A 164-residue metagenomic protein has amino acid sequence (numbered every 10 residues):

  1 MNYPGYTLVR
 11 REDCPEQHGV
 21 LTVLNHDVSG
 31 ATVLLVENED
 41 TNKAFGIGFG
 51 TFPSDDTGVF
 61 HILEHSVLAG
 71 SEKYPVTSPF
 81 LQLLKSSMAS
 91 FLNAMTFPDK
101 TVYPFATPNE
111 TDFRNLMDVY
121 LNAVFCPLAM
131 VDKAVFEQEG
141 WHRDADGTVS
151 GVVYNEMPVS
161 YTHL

Functional and structural regions predicted by a protein language model:
M1-E39: N- or domain-start disorder-to-order transition segments that initiate the globular core
Y3-Y6, P75, P108-T111, V131 (+1 more regions): Short coil/turn linker and secondary-structure boundary residues
V9, K43-G50, A145-E156: Short N-terminal helix-initiation segments at or just after the protein's N-terminus
C14, L24-N25, L83, N93-T96 (+1 more regions): A general structural signal for short secondary-structure junctions and capping/turn motifs
G19, E37-N122, A134: M16/MPP (pitrilysin/insulinase) zinc-metallopeptidase core fold and M16-derived inactive scaffolds
P108, F125, P158: Residue-level marker of positions within ordered structural domains that often coincide with functionally constrained
P127-M157: Acidic/histidine-enriched alpha-helical segments
T162-H163: Conserved small/polar residues in nucleotide/adenosyl-binding loops
